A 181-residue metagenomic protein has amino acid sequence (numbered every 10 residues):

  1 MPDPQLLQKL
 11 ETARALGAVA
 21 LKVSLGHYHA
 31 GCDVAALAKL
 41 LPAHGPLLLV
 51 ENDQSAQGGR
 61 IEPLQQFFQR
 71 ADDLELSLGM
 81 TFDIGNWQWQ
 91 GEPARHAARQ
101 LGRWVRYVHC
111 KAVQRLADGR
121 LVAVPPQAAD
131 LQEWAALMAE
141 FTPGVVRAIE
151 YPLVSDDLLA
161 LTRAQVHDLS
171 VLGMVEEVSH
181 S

Functional and structural regions predicted by a protein language model:
M1-P2, G26: Short secondary-structure transition/capping motifs
D3-A18, A30-G31, A36, I61-F82 (+1 more regions): Histidine-acidic metal/acid-base catalytic patches
L16, S24, H44: Mid-sequence acidic-hydrophobic segments that form the walls of catalytic/ligand-binding cavities or oligomerization
A20-A30, L49-A56, T81-F82: Catalytic beta/alpha-barrel core
A30-D33, L40-L47: Short acidic, glycine/proline-enriched helix-loop-strand junctions
L47-A56, I61-F68: Conserved anion-binding
